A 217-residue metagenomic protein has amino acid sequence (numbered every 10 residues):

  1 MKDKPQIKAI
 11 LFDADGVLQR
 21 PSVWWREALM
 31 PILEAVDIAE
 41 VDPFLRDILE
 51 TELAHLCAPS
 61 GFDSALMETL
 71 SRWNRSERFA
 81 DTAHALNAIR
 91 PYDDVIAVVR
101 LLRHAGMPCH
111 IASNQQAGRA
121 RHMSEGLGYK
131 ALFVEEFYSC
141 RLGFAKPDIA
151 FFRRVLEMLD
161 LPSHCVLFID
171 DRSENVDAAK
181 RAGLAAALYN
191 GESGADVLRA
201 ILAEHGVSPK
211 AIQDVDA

Functional and structural regions predicted by a protein language model:
M1-I10, R100, A112, Q116-A217: Asp-based, Mg2+/Mn2+-dependent phosphohydrolase catalytic module
K2-R46, R181: Active-site neighborhood of HAD-like aspartate-dependent phosphohydrolases
W25-L33, I48-L49, L66-L70, T82-L86 (+1 more regions): Hydrophobic alpha-helical core bundles mediating ligand binding, dimerization, or RNAP-core interactions
E34-A39, R75-E77, A105, G128-L132 (+1 more regions): Short helix-capping segments at alpha-helix termini
V41-L56, H205: Interfacial loop at the N-terminal end of multi-pass membrane proteins
E50-D81: A metal-dependent, Asp-based hydrolase signature
S60, I89-D93, A145-K146, E192: Conserved phosphate-coordination/catalytic loops
T82-C109, R121, I149: Short, acidic loop-to-helix structural element flanking the phosphoryl-transfer center in phosphate-processing enzymes
